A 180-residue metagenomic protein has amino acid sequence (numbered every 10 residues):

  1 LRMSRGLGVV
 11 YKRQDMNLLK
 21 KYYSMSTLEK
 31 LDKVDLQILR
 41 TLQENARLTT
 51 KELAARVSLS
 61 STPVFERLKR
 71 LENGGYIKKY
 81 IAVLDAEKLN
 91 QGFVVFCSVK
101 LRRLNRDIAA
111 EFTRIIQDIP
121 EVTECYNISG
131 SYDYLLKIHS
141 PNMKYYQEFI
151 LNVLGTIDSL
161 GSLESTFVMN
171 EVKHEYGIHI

Functional and structural regions predicted by a protein language model:
L1-Q14: Single conserved hydrophobic/aromatic residue that forms the stacking wall/gate of nucleotide- or nucleobase-binding
K12-I180: A compositional/biophysical signature of low hydrophobicity enriched in polar/charged and small residues
